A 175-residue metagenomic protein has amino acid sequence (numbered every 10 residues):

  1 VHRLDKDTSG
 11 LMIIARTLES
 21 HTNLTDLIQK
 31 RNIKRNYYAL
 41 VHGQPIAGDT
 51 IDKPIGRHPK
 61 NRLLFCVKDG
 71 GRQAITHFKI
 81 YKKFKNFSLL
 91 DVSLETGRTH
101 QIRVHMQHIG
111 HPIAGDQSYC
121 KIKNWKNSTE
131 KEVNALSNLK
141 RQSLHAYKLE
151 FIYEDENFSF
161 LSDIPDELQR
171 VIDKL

Functional and structural regions predicted by a protein language model:
V1-L175: RNA pseudouridine synthases
